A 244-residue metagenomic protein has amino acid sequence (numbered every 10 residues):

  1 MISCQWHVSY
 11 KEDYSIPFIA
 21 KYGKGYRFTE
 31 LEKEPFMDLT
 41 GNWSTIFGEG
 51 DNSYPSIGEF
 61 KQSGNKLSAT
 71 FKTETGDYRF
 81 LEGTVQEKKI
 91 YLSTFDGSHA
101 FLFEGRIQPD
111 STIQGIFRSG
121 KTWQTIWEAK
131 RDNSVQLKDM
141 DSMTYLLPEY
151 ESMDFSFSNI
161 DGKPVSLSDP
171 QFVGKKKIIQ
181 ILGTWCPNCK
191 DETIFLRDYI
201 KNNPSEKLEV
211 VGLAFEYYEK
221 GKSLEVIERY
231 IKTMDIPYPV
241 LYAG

Functional and structural regions predicted by a protein language model:
M1-S3, F28-E30, E34-Q108: Central antiparallel beta-sheet cores of small beta-barrel/beta-sandwich binding domains
S3-T40, G50, E82, I116-E149: Edge beta-strand at a domain terminus
P55, Y150-S152, V173-G174, S205-L208: Extracytoplasmic
D132-D169, Y238: N-terminal "domain-start" segment that seeds a small globular fold
V165-K190, L196, V210: Short active-site neighborhood of thiol/selenol oxidoreductases, capturing the structured segment around
I181-G183, L213-E216, L241-G244: Active-site-proximal beta-strand/loop segments in catalytic clefts of secreted hydrolases
D191-M234: Structural microenvironment flanking redox-active thiols in thiol-disulfide oxidoreductases
K232-I236, Y242-G244: Thiol/disulfide oxidoreductase modules built on the thioredoxin-like
